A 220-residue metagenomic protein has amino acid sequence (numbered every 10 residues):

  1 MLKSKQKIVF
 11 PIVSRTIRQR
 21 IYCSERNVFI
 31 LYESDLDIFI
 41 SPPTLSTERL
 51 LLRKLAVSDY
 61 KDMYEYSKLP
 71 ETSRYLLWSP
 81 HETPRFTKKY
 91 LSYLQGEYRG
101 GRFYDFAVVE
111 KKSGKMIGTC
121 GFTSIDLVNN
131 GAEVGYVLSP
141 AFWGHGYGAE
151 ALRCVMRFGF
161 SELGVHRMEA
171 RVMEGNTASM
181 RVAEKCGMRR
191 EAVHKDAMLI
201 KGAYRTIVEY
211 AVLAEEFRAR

Functional and structural regions predicted by a protein language model:
Q6-K7, I12-R74, D105, V109-R220: Acyl-donor (CoA/ACP) binding surface of acyl/acetyltransferases
Y64, W78-S79, G100: Short, surface-exposed helix-loop/turn micro-motifs enriched in polar/charged residues
E71-Y93: Conserved GNAT-fold acetyl-CoA-binding loop/helix
Q95-A107: A short helix-loop-beta-strand connector motif used in the catalytic cores of GNAT acetyltransferases and, in some
